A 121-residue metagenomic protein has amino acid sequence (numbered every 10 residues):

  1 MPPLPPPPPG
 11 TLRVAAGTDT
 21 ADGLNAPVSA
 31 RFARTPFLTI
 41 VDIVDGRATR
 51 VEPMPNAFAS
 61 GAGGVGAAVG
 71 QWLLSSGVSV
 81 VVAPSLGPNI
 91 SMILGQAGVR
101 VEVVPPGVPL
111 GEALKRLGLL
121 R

Functional and structural regions predicted by a protein language model:
M1-G64, A68, G95-Q96, V101-R121: Non-catalytic interface/targeting segments
G64-V65, V69-V99: Mid-chain, well-packed structural core segment of small domains
